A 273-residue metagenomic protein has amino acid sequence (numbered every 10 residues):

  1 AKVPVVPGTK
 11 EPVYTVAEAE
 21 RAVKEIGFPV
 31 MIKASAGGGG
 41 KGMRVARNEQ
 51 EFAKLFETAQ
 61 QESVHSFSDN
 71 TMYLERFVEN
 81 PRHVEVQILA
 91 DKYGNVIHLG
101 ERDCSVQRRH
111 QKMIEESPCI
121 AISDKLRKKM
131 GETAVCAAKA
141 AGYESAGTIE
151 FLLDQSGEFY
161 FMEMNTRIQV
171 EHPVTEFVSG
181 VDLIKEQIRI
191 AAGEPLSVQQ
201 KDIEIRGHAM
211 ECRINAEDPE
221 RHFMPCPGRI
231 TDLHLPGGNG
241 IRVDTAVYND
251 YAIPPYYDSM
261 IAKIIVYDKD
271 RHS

Functional and structural regions predicted by a protein language model:
A1-K2, A34, G39, A46-S273: ATP-dependent carboxylate activation and anion-phosphoryl transfer catalytic cores that bind Mg-ATP to form
A1-S35: A conserved helix-loop-beta module that forms one wall/lid of the active-site cleft in ATP-utilizing catalytic domains
P7-K10, M43, A121: Flexible, glycine/proline-enriched loop segments at strand-loop-helix junctions that form or flank small-ligand binding
